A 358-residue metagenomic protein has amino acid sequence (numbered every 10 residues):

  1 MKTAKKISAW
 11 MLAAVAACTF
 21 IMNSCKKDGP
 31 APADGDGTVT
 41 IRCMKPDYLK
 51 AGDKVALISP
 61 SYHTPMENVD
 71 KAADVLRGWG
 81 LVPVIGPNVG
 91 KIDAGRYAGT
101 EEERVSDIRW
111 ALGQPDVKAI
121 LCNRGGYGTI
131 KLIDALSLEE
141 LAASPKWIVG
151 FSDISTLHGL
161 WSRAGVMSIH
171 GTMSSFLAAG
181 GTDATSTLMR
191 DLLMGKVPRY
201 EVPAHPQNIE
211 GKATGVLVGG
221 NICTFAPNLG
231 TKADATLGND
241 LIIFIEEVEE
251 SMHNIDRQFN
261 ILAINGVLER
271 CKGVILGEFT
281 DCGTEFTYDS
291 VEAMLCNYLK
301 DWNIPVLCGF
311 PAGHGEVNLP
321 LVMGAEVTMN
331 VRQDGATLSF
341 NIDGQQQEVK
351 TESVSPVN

Functional and structural regions predicted by a protein language model:
K2-M11: Bacterial N-terminal signal peptides that target proteins for export
T19-V39: Bacterial Sec-dependent N-terminal signal peptides
G37-D116: ATP/NTP phosphate-donor binding region
G125-A143: Short Gly/Thr/Asp-enriched flexible loops that form oxyanion-binding sites at enzyme active sites
L138-L160, M167-M173, W302-P305: Short, acidic/small-residue loops that bind anionic groups at enzyme active sites
M167-G230: Conserved anion/nucleotide-ligand pocket segment
T236-V291: Internal helical hairpin/lid segments
C282-N358: ATP/nucleoside-binding phosphotransfer catalytic cores, i.e., glycine-rich phosphate-binding loops
